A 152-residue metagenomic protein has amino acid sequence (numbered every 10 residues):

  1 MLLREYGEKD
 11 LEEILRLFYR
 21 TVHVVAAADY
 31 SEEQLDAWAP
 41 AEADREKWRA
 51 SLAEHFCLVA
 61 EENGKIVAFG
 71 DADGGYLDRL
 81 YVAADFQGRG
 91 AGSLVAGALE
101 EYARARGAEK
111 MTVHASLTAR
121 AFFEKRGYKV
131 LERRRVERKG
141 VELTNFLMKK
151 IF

Functional and structural regions predicted by a protein language model:
L2-R16: A short beta-loop-alpha structural element at the N-terminal edge of CoA-dependent acyl/N-acetyltransferase catalytic
L15, Y19-E46: Conserved GNAT-fold acetyl-CoA-binding loop/helix
A43-V59, Y76: A short helix-loop-beta-strand connector motif used in the catalytic cores of GNAT acetyltransferases and, in some
F56-A68: Conserved beta-hairpin
F86, G90-A98: Conserved acetyl-CoA pyrophosphate-binding loop and the N-cap/start of the following alpha-helix in GNAT-like
A96, A103-S116: Conserved GNAT acetyl-CoA-binding A-motif
T112-H114, K129-L147: Conserved catalytic-core motifs of GNAT/GCN5-like acyltransferases
F123-E124, Y128: Conserved active-site tyrosine of GNAT-family acetyltransferases
